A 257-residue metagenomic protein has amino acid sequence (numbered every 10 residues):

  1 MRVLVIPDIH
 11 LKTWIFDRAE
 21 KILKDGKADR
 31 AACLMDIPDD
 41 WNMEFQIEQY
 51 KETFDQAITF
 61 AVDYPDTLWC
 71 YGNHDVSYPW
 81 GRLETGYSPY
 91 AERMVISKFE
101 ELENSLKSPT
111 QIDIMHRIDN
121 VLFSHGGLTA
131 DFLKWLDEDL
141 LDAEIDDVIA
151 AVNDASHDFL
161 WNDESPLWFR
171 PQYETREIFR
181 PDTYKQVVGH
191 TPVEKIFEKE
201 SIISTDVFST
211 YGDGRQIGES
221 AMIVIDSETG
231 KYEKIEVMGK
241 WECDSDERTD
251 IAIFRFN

Functional and structural regions predicted by a protein language model:
M1-L4, H116-F123, K199-S201: Beta-strand-turn-beta hairpins that frame and shape the catalytic cleft of phosphate-ester-processing enzymes
V5-I6, Y71, F123-S124, V188 (+1 more regions): Short hydrophobic beta-strand that contains or immediately precedes a catalytic carboxylate
I6, L11-L102: Core catalytic region of metal-dependent phosphoesterases/phosphodiesterases, especially metallo-beta-lactamase-like
H10-D17, D39-N42, H74-G81, T129-D131 (+3 more regions): Active-site environment of divalent metal-dependent phosphoester hydrolases
Y90-E101, I112-P181: Active-site-proximal loop/helix segment associated with metal-binding centers of metalloenzymes
Q172-E236: Conserved beta-sheet core of the metallophosphoesterase superfamily
K234-D246: Short, solvent-exposed aromatic-acidic interface loops
C243-N257: A short C-terminal boundary segment appended to hydrolase-like catalytic domains
